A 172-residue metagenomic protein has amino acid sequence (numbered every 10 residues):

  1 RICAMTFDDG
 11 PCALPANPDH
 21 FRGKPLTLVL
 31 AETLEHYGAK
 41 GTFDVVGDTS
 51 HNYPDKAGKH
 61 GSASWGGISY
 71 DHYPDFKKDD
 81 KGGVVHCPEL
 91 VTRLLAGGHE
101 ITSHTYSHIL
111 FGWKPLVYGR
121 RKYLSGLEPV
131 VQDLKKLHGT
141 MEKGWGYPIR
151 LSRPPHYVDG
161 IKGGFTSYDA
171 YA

Functional and structural regions predicted by a protein language model:
R1-P129, D133-P154, D159: Active-site beta->alpha N-cap acidic-glycine motif
D159-T166: Acidic pyrophosphate-coordinating catalytic loop
T166-A172: His/Asp/Glu-enriched short active-site or ligand-binding loop at hydrolase and phosphoryl-transfer sites
